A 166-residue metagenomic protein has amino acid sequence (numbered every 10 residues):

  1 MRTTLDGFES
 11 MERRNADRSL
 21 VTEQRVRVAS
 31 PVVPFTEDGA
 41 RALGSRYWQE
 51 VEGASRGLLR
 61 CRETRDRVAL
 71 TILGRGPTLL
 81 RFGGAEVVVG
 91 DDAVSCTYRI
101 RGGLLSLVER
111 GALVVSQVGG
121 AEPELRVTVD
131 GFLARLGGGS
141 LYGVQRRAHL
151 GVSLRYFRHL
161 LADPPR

Functional and structural regions predicted by a protein language model:
M1-R75: Charge-rich, low-complexity N-terminal segments
R13, G103, L161-A162: Short linear sequence elements within intrinsically disordered, low-complexity coil regions
L20-T22, D92-V94, A121-L125: Residues at beta-strand starts and edge strands
S30-V33, E122, P164: Intrinsic-disorder/low-complexity coil detector
D66-V68, L73, R99-L104, V129-F132: Generic short beta-strand segments
G76-G120: Hydrophobic-ligand binding "helix-grip"
L105-G143: Beta-strand/loop substructures that line and gate deep hydrophobic ligand-binding cavities in soluble
G139-R166: A conserved amphipathic terminal alpha-helix motif
